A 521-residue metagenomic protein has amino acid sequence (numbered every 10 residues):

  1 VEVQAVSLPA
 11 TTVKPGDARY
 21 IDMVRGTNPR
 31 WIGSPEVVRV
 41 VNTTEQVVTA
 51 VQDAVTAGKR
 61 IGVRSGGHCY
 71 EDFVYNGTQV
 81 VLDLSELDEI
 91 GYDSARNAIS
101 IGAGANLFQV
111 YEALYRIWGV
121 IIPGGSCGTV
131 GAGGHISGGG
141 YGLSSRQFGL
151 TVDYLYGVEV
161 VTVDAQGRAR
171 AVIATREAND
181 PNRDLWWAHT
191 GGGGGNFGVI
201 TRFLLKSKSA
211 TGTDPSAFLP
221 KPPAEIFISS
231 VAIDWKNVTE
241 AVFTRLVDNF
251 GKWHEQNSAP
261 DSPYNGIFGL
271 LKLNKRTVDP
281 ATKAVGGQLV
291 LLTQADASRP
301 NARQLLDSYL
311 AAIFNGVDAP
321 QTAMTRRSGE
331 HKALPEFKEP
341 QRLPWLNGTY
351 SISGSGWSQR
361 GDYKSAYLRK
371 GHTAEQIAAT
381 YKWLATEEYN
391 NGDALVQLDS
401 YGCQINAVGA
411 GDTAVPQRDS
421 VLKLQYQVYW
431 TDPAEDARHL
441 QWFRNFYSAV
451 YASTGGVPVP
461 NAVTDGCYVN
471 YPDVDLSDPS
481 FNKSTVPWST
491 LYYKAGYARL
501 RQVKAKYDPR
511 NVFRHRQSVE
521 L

Functional and structural regions predicted by a protein language model:
L8-A10, S34, T56-I61, G77-Q79 (+8 more regions): Loop/turn elements at helix/coil->beta-strand transitions in domains of secreted/extracellular proteins
A10-G26, G66, E71-V74, P215-L521: Cofactor-binding catalytic cores of oxidoreductases
D17, P29-D88: Glycine-rich N-terminal segment of FAD-binding domains in flavoprotein oxidoreductases, spanning the beta-loop-helix
R60-R64, G119-G125, R168-T175, S262: Short secondary-structure capping/junction motifs at helix and strand boundaries
V63-G67, L84, A103, G124-C127 (+2 more regions): Glycine-rich, histidine-containing beta strand-loop boundary motifs that form or position
Y75-G102, L143, Q147-F148, L205-S207 (+2 more regions): Glycine-/small-residue-rich beta-strand-loop submotif within the FAD-binding core of flavoenzymes
N97-I101, A105-Y115, T129-A132, K338-P344: Short, structural beta-strand-to-alpha-helix junction motif
G124, T129-K236: FAD-binding subdomain of flavoenzyme oxidoreductases
